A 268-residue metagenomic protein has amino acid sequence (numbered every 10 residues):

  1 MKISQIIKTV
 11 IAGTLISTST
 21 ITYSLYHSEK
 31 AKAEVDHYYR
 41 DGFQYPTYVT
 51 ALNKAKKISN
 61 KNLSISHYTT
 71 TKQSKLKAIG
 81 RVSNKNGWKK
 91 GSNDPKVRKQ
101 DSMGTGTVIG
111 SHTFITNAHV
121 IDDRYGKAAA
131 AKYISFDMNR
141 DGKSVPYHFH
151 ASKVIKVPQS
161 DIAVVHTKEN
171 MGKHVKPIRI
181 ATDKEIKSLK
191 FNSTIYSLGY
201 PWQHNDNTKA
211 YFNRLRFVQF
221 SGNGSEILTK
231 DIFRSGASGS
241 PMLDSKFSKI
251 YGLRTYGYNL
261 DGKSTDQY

Functional and structural regions predicted by a protein language model:
M1-E29: Sec-dependent N-terminal signal peptides of Gram-positive bacterial secreted proteins and lipoproteins
L25-M103: Protease-domain processing segments flanking chymotrypsin-fold serine proteases, especially trypsin-like
H37, S74-S135, Q219-S221, D244-F247 (+1 more regions): Catalytic histidine site
S83-G87, V165-G172, K230-F233: A structural micro-motif recognizing beta-strand termini and the immediately following turn/loop segments
F114-T116, D161-K168, I227-T229: A generic structural motif
A130-F217: Serine endopeptidase catalytic core focused on the charge-relay Asp
I232-R254: Catalytic nucleophile loop of clan PA
Y251, T255-Y268: C-terminal cap/linker of serine protease catalytic domains
